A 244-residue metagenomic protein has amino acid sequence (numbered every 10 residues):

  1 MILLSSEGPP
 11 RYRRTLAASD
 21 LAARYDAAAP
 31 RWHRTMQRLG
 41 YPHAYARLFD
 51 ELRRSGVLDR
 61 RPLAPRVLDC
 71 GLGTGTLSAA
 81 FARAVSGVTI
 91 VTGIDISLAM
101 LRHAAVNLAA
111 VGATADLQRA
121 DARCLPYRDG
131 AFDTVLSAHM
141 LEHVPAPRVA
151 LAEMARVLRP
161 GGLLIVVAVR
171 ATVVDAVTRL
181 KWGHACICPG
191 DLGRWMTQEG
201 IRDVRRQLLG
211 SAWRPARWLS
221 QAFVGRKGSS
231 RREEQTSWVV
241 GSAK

Functional and structural regions predicted by a protein language model:
I2-R60, T76, A80, H103: Conserved class I S-adenosyl-L-methionine
L68-C124: Class I SAM-dependent methyltransferase SAM/SAH-binding core
L136: A conserved beta-strand element that flanks and buttresses the S-adenosyl-L-methionine
H139-M140: Short catalytic micro-motifs in class I SAM-dependent methyltransferases
R148-P160: A short glycine-rich, Lys/Arg-flanked "PGG" loop and its adjoining helix->strand segment in the class I
G162-A168: Conserved beta-strand signature within the Rossmann-like core of class I S-adenosyl-L-methionine
A176-D191: Acceptor-substrate binding/catalytic loop of class I
A212-K244: Core SAM-dependent methyltransferase catalytic element
